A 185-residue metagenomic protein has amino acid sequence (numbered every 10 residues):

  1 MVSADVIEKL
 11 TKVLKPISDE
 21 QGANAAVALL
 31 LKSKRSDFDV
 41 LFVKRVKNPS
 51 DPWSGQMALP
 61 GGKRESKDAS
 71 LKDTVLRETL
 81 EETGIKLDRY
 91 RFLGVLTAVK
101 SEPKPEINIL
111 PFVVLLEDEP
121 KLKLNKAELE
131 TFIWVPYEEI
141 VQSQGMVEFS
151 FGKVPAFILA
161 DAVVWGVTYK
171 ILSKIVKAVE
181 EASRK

Functional and structural regions predicted by a protein language model:
M1-D19: Entry/capping segment at the start of metal-dependent catalytic domains with acidic active-site entry clusters
S3, W165-T168: Generic structural signal for well-ordered, non-membrane alpha-helical segments in soluble metabolic enzymes
P16-L59: N-terminal strand-loop-strand
L30, T168-I175: Buried hydrophobic packing segments
P49, K63-A160, V164, A178-K185: Unchanged
Q56, G62-K63, V167: Gly/Ser/Thr-rich helix-start
